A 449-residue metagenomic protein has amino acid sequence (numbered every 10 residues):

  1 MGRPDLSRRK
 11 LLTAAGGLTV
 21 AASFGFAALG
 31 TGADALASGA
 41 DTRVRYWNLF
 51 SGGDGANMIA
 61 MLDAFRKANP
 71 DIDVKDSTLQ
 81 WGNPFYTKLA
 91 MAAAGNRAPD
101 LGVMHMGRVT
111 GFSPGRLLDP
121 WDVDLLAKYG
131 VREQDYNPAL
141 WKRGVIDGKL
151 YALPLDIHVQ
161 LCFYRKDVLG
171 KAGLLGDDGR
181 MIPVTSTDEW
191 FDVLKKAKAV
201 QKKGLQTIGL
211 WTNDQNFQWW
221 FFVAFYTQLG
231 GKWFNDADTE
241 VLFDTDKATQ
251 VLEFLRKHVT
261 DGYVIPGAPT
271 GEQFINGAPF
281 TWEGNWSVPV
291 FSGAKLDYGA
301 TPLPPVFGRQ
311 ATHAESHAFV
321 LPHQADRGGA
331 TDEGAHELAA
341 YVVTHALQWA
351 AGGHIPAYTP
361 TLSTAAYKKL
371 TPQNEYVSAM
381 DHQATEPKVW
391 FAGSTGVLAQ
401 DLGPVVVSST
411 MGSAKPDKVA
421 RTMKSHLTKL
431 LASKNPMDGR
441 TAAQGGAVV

Functional and structural regions predicted by a protein language model:
M1-T19: N-terminal secretory signal peptides and thylakoid transit peptides that target proteins across membranes
A40-S51, I72-S77, L101: Short, well-ordered beta-strand elements
L49, M61-L62, W219-L229, T249-G334: Extracytoplasmic/periplasmic substrate-binding proteins
N57, A339-T361: Periplasmic-binding protein-like
A64-Y136, K171-G173, P279-F280, D417: Extracytoplasmic "Venus flytrap"/periplasmic binding protein-like
K67, L126, G144-F217, G231-G267 (+2 more regions): Helix-loop-helix "hinge/cap" segment bordering the ligand-binding cleft or interdomain interface
M106-L161, F191, G299-T301, D381-H382 (+1 more regions): Hinge/lid segment of periplasmic solute-binding proteins
A139, T301-P302, G352-S408, S433-V449: Long, aromatic- and glycine/proline-rich binding clefts that accommodate carbohydrate-like moieties
